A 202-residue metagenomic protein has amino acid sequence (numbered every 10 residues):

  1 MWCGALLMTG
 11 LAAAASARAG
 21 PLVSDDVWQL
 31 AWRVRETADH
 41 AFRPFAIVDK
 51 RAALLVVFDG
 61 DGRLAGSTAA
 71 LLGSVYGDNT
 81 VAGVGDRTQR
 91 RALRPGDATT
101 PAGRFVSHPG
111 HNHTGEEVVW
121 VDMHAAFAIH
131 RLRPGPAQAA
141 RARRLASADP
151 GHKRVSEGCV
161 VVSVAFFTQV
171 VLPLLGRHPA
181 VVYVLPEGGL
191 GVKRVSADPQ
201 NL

Functional and structural regions predicted by a protein language model:
M1-G4: Bacterial N-terminal signal peptides that target proteins for export
L7-M8: Hydrophobic helical h-region of N-terminal Sec-dependent signal peptides in bacterial secretory/periplasmic proteins
A12-A19: Boundary at the C-terminal end of the N-terminal hydrophobic targeting segment
P21-D25, F42-F45, D49, E157-V161 (+1 more regions): Soluble non-cytosolic domains of exported or imported proteins
D26-A140: Gly/Pro-biased beta-strand-loop elements
A98-L202: Exported/periplasmic cell-wall-interacting domains
